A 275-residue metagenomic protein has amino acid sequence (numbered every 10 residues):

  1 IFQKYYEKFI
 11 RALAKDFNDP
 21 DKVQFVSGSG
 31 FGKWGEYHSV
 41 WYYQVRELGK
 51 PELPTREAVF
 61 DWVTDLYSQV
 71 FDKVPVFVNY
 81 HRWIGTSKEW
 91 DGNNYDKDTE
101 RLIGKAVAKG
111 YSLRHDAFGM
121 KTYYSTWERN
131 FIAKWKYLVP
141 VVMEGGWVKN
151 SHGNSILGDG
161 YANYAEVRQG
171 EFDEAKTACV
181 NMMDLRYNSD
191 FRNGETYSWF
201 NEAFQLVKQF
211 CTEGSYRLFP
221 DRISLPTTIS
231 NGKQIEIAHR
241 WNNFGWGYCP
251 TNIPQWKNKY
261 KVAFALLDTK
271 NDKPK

Functional and structural regions predicted by a protein language model:
I1-S27, E57-V70: An active-site-proximal structural segment forming one wall of the substrate-binding cleft that immediately precedes
S27-G35, V40-F191: Catalytic-core regions of glycoside hydrolase
W34, G245-C249, D272: Residue-level signal for secondary-structure boundary sites
R168-T228: Catalytic cores of secreted or luminal carbohydrate-active enzymes
K233-I237: Structural beta-strand segments of beta-rich domains
A238-N242, A265: Residue-level recognition of well-ordered beta-strand positions that form the cores of beta-sheet-rich folds across
W241-Q255: Short amphipathic, basic-aromatic surface patches that mediate peripheral association with negatively charged
N252-P274: Extended low-complexity, serine/threonine- and proline-enriched intrinsically disordered segments
